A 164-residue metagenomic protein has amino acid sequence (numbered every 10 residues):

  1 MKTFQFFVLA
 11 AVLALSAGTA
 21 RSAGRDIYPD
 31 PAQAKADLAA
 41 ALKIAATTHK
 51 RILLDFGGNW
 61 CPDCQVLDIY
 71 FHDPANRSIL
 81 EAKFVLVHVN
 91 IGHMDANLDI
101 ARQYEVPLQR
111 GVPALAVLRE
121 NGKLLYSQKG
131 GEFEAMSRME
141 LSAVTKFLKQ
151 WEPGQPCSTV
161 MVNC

Functional and structural regions predicted by a protein language model:
M1-Q5: Positively charged n-region of N-terminal signal peptides that target proteins for export
F7-S16: Bacterial N-terminal signal peptides
A17-G24: Boundary at the C-terminal end of the N-terminal hydrophobic targeting segment
D30-R51: A short beta-strand-turn-helix
T48-L53, A82-V87, V112-P113, E120: Loop/turn elements at helix/coil->beta-strand transitions in domains of secreted/extracellular proteins
F56, D73-L98: Thiol-based oxidoreductase modules, predominantly thioredoxin-like and allied folds used for disulfide exchange
F56-F71: Conserved redox-active cysteine motifs that mediate thiol-disulfide chemistry, especially di-cysteine Cys-X(1-2)-Cys
R110-P156: Non-catalytic, surface beta->alpha helical segment in thiol-disulfide oxidoreductase systems
